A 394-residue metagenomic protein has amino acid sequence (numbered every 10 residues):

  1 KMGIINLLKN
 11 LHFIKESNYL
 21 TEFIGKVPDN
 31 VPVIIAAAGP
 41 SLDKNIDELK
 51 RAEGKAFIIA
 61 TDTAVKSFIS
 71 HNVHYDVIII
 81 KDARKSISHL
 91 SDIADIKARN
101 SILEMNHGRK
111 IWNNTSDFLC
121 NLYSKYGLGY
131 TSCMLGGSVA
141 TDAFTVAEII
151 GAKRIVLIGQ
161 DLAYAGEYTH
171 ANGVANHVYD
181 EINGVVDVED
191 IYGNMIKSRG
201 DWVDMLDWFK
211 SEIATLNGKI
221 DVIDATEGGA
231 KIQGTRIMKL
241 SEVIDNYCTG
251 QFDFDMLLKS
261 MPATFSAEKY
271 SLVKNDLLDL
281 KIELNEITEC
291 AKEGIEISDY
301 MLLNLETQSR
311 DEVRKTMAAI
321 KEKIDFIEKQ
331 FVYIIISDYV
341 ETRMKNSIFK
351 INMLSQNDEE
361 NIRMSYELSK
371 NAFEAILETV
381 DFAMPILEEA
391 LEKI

Functional and structural regions predicted by a protein language model:
K1-N18: Low-complexity, highly charged intrinsically disordered N-terminal segments that act as targeting/localization
N30-I35, K50, Y75, N121-C133 (+1 more regions): Short, basic, glycine/proline-bearing loop/turn elements
N30-V33, A37, S41-E104: Glycine- and small hydrophobic-enriched segments that form the cores of compact globular domains
A64-V65, N72-D82, I150-G173: Glycine-rich phosphate/pyrophosphate-binding loops and their adjacent beta-strand/loop elements at enzyme active sites
S70-I150, T215, N352-I394: Acidic/Gly/His-enriched mid-domain segments of enzyme catalytic cores or analogous surface patches that mediate
I79-K97, M105-I111, A171-D187, E242-Q251: Acidic, Ser/Thr-rich peripheral helices and adjacent loops at domain boundaries
G137, I182-A230: Polyanion-binding loop/helix "lid" in catalytic or ligand-binding cores
N217-I394: Long, compositionally biased charged/polar accessory segments in the mid-to-C-terminal portions of proteins
